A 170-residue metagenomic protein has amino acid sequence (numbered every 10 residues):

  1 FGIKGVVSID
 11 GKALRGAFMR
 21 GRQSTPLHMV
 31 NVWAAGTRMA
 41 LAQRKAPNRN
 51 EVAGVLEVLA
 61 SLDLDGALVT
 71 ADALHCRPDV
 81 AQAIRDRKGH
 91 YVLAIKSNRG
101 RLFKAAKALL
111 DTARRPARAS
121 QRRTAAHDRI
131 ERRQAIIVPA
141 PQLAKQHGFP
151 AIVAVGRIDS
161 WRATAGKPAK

Functional and structural regions predicted by a protein language model:
F1-T70, C76-R77: Conserved, well-structured functional cores that handle cations and Mg-NTP chemistry
G5, G21-S24, N31-T37, A53-V55 (+5 more regions): Residue-level signal for the start and early helices of compact helical domains
T25-H28, P78-K96: A short alpha/beta connector and helix-capping loop motif
E51-G54, C76, V80, R87 (+1 more regions): General structural feature for long, well-ordered alpha-helical segments within catalytic domains of soluble enzymes
S61, D79-R87, A105, L109: Alpha-helical structural signal in soluble globular domains
K96-K170: An anionic, glycine-rich sequence signature occurring as long contiguous blocks
